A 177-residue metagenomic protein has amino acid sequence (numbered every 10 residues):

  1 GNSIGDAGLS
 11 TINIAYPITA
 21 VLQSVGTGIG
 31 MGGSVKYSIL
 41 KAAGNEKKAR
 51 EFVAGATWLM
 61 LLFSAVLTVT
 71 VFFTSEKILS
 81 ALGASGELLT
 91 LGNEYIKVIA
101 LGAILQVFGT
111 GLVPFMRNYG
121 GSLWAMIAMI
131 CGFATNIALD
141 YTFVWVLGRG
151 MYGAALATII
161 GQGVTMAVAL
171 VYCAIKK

Functional and structural regions predicted by a protein language model:
G1-A20, E87-L91, M151-A154: Interfacial/gating helices of multi-pass transporter permease domains
S3, T68-F72, F133: Recurrent gating helices in multi-pass secondary carriers
L9-V69, Q106-A125: Small-residue-rich hydrophobic transmembrane alpha-helices
Y16-T27, E94-T110, P114, M129-N136 (+2 more regions): Membrane-embedded alpha-helical bundles that form the substrate/pore pathway in multi-pass transport systems
Y37-I104, A138, V146-K177: Short alpha-helical transmembrane segments in multi-pass integral membrane proteins
G120-I127, M151, A155-L156: Short, non-helical or kinked segments that cap or interrupt transmembrane helices
